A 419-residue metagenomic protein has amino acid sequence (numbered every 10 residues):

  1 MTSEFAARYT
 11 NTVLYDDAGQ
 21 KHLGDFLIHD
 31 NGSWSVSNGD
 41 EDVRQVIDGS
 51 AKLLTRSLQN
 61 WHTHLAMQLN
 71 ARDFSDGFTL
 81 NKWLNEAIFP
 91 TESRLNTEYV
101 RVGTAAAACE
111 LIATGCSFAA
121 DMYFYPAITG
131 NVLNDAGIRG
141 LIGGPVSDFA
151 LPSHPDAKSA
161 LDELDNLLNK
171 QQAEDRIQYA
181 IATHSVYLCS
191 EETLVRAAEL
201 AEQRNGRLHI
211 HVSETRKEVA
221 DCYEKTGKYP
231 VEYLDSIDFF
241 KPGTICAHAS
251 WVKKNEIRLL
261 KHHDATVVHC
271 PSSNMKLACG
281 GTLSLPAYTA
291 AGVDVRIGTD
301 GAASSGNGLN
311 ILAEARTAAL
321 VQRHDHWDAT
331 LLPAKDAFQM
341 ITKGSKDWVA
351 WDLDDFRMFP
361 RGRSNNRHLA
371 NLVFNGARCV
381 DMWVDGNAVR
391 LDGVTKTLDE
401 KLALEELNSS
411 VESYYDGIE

Functional and structural regions predicted by a protein language model:
M1-G24, I28-D30, G39, T342-E419: Active-site microenvironment of metallo-dependent hydrolases
T2-Y9, D40-W83, A105, I112-A113: Replace "His-x-His-based motif
T10-Y15, T104-L111, T266, N274-C279 (+1 more regions): C-terminal helical cap
S57-W61, A119-D121, G140-G143, Y179-T183 (+4 more regions): Hydrophobic faces of well-ordered beta-strands that scaffold small-molecule active sites in alpha/beta enzyme cores
L69-R101, L141-K158, R216-K241, H263-T266 (+2 more regions): Active-site gating loops and adjacent loop-to-helix segments of metal-dependent hydrolytic enzymes
A71-G137, D162-A173, N408-S410, D416-G417: Alpha-helical scaffold segments that flank or form the walls of functional sites
I128-S250: Metal-coordinating catalytic core of metallo-dependent amide/deamination hydrolases
S236-G243, L285-M358, V373, A388-V389: His/Asp/Glu-enriched, well-ordered alpha-helical/loop segment that forms or immediately abuts the divalent-metal
